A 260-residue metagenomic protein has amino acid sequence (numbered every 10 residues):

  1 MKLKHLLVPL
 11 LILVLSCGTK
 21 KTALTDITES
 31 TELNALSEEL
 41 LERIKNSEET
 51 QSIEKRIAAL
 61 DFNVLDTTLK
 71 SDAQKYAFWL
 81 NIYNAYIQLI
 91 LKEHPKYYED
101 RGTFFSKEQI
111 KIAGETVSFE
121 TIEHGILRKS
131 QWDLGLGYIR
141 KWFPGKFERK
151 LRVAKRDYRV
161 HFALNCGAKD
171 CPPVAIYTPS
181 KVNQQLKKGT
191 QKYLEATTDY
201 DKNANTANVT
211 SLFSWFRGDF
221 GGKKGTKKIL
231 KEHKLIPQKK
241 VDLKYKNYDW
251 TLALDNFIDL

Functional and structural regions predicted by a protein language model:
K2-P9: Sec-dependent signal peptide recognition, specifically the positively charged N-region followed immediately by
L3, T19-K20: Short, intrinsically disordered low-complexity segments
L15-S16: C-terminal motif of bacterial Sec signal peptides marking the signal peptidase cleavage site
K21-L260: Interaction/scaffold regions that mediate signaling and macromolecular assembly across diverse proteins
